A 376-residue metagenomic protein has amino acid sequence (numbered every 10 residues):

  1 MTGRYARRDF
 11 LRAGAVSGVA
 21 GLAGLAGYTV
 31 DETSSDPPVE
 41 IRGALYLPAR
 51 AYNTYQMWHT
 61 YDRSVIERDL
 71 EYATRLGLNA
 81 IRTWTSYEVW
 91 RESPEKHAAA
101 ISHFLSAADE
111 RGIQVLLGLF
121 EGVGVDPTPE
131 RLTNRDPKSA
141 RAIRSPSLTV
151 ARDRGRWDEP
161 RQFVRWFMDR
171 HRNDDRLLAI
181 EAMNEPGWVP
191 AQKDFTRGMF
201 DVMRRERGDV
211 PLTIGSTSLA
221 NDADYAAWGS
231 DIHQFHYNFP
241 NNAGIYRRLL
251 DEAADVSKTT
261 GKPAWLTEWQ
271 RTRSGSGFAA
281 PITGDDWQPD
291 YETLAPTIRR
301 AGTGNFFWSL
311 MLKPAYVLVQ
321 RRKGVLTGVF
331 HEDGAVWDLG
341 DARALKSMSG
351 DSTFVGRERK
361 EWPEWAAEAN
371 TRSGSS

Functional and structural regions predicted by a protein language model:
M1-G18: N-terminal secretory signal peptides and thylakoid transit peptides that target proteins across membranes
A15-G27: Hydrophobic alpha-helical segments
G24-P38: C-terminal segment of N-terminal export signals and the immediately downstream linker at the start of the mature
D36-S230, A243, A301-G304, K313-V317 (+3 more regions): Active-site mouth of glycoside hydrolases
H97-I101, D194-R197, R247-D251, G284-E292: Charged helix-capping and loop-helix junction motifs
K193, V210-G277: Glycoside hydrolase catalytic-domain groove-lining segments
S230-R248, K262, G304, D333-S375: Glycan-recognition surfaces
W265, W269-G275, A280-M348, P363: Substrate-binding cleft of secreted/luminal carbohydrate-active enzymes
